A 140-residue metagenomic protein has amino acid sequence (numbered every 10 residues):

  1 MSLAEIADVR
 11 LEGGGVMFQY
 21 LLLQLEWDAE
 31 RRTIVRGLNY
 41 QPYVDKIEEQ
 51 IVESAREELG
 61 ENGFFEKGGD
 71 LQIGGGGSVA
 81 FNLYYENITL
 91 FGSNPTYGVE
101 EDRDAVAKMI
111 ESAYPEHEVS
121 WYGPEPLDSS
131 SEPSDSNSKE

Functional and structural regions predicted by a protein language model:
M1-E140: Intrinsic low-complexity, intrinsically disordered or marginally ordered coil/linker segments
